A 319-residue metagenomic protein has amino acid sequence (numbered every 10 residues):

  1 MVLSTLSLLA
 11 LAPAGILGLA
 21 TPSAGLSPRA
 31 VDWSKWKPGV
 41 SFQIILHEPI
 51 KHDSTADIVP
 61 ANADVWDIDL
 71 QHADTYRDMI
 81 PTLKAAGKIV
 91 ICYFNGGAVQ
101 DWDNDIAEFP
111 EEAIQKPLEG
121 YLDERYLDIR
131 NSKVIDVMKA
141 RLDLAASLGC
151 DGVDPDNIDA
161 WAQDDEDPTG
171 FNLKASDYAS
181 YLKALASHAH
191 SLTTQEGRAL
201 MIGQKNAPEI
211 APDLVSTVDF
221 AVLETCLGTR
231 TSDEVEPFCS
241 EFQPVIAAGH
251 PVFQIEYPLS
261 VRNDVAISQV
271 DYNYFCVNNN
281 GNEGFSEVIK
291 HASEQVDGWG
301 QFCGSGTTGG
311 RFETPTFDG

Functional and structural regions predicted by a protein language model:
M1-L26: Fungal secretory targeting signals
L19, G25-G319: Glycan-processing catalytic domains of CAZymes
